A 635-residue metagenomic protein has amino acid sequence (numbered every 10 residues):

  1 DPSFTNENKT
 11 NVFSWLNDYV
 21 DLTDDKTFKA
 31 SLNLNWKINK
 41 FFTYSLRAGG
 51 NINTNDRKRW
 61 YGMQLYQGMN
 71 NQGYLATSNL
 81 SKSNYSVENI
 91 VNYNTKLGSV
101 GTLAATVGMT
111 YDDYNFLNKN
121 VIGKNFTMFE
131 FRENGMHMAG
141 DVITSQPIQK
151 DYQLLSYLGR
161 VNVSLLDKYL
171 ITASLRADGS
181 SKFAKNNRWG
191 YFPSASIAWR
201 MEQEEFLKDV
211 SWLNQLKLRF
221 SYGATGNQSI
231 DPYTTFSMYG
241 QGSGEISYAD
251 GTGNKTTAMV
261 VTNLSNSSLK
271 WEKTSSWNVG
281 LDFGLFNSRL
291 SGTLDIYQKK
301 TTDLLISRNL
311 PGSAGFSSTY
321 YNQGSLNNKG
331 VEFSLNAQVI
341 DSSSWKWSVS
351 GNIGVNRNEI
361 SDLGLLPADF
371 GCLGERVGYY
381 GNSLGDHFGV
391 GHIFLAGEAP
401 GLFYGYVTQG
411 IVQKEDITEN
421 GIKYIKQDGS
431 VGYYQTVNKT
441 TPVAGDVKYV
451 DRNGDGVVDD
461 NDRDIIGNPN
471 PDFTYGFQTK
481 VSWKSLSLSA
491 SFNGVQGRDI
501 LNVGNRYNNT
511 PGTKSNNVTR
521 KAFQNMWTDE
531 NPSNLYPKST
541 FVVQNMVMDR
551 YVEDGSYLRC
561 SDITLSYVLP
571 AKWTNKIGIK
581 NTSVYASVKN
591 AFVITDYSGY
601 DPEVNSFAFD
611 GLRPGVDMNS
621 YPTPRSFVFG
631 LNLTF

Functional and structural regions predicted by a protein language model:
D1-S14, R59-Y74, L117-S145, T235-L264 (+5 more regions): Surface-exposed loop/turn segments flanking beta-strands in extracellular/periplasmic regions
L16-Y19, F28, M138-L158, I246-S291 (+4 more regions): Outer-membrane beta-barrel signature, preferentially recognizing the C-terminal barrel domain of Gram-negative
T23, T27, G68-K168, T252-N254 (+4 more regions): Outer-membrane beta-barrel transmembrane domain signature of Gram-negative proteins, especially the mid-to-C-terminal
D25-L97, G101, Y152-A184, R188-Q203 (+9 more regions): Surface-exposed extracellular loop regions of Gram-negative outer-membrane beta-barrel proteins
F41, K96-L103, K168, E202-L216 (+6 more regions): Short loop/turn motifs that connect adjacent beta-strands in outer-membrane beta-barrel proteins
N120, T234, Y321, Q338-I465 (+2 more regions): Conserved small-residue
A139, S180, P442-A444, V495-K589 (+1 more regions): Extracytoplasmic gating/loop element in the C-terminal half of outer-membrane beta-barrel translocons and assembly
Q323-N328, E375-V412, I417, T519-N525 (+2 more regions): C-terminal beta-signal and terminal closure region of outer-membrane beta-barrel proteins
